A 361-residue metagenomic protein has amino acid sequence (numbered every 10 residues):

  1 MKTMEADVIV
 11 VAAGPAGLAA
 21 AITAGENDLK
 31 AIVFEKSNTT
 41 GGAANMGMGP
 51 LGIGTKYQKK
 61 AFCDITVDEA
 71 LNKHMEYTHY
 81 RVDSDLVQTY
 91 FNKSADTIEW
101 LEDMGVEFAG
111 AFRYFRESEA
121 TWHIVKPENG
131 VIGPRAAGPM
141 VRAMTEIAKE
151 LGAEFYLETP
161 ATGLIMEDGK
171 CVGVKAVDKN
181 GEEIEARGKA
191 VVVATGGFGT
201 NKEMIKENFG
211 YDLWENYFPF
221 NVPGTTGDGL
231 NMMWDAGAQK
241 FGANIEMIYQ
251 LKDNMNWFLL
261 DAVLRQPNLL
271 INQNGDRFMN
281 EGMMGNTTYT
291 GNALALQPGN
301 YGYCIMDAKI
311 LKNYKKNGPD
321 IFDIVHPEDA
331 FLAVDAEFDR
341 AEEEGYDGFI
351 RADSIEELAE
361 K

Functional and structural regions predicted by a protein language model:
V8-V33: N-terminal Rossmann-like FAD-binding beta1-loop-alpha1 element of flavoenzymes
A16, T39, D276: Conserved Rossmann-like nucleotide-cofactor binding loop
E26-M46: Glycine-rich FAD pyrophosphate-binding loop
T40, F91-I184, N201-I205, M247: Conserved redox-cofactor binding core of oxidoreductases
G52-Y90: Glycine-rich active-site loop/strand segments that organize a redox cofactor
R81-L86, W100-F115, Q239-F241, M279: A short alpha-helix-loop-beta-strand transition element characteristic of N-terminal alpha/beta dinucleotide-binding
K179-E182, R187-D253, W257: Glycine-rich loop(s) and the adjacent beta-strand/alpha-helix scaffold that form part
L230-M232, A236-E360: An anion/pyrophosphate-binding glycine-rich loop and adjacent beta-alpha core in soluble alpha-beta enzymes
